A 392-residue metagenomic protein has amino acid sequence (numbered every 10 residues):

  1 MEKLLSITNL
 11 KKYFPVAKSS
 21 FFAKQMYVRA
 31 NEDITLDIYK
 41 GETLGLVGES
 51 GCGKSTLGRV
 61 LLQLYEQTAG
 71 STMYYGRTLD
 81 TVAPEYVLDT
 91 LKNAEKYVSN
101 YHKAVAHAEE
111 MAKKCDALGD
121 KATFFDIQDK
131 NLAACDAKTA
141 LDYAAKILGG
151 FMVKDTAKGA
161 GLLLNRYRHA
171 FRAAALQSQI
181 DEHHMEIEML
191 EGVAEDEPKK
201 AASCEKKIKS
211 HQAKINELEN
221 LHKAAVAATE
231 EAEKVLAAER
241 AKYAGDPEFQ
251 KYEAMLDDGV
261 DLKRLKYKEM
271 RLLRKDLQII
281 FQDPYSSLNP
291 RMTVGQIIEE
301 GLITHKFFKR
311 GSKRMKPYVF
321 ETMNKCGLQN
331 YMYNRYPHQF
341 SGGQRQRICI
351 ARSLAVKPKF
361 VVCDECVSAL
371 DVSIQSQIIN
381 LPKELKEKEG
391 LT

Functional and structural regions predicted by a protein language model:
G70-T81, L164-Y167, G245-D261: Conserved ABC transporter NBD signature motif
M292-T304: Q-loop/switch helix immediately C-terminal to the Walker
K313-Y331, P382: Conserved ABC ATPase "signature" region
Y336-F340, Q344: Conserved ABC ATPase signature
I350, V362, I378: Hydrophobic anchor residue at the start of the ABC signature
A355-K359, Q375, K388: A short, proline-enriched helix->beta-strand linker immediately N-terminal to the Walker B motif in ABC-type P-loop
